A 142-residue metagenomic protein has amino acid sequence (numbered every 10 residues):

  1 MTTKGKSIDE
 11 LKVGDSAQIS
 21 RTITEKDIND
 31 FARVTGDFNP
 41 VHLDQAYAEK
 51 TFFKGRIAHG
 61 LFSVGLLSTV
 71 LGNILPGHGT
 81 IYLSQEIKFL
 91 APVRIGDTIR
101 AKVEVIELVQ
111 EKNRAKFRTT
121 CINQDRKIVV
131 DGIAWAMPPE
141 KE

Functional and structural regions predicted by a protein language model:
M1-T80: Hot-dog-fold acyl-thioester-processing enzymes
M1-V13, V93-E142: HotDog/MaoC-like acyl-thioester-processing domains
Q18-T22, K88, E104, W135-M137: Generic structural detector for well-ordered beta-strands
N29, A46, Y82, E86 (+3 more regions): Residue-level detector of alpha-helical recognition elements and their boundaries
N39, Q45-K50, H59-G60, T69-V70 (+5 more regions): Short, surface-exposed, polar/charged, turn-prone segments marking secondary-structure boundaries
P40, P76, P92, P138-P139: Proline-rich low-complexity regions
N73-D97, A101: Mid-chain, well-packed structural core segment of small domains
